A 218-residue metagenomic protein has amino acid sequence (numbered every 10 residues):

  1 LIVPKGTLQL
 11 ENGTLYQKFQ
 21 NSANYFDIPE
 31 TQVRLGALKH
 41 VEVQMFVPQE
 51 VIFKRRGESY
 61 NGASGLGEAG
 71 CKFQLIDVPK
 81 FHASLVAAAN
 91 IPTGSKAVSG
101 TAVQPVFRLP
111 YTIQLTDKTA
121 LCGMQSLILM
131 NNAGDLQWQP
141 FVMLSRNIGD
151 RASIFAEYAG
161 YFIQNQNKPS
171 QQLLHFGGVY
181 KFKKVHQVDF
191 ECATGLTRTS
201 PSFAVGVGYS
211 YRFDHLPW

Functional and structural regions predicted by a protein language model:
L1-W218: Transmembrane beta-barrel domains of Gram-negative outer membranes and organellar outer membranes
